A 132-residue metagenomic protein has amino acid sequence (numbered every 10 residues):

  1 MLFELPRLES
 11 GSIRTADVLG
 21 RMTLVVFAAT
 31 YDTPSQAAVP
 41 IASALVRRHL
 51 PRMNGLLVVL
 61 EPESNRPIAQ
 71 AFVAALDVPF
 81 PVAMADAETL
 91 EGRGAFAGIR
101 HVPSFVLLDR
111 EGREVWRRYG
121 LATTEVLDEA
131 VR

Functional and structural regions predicted by a protein language model:
M1-E4, W116-R117, R132: N-terminal targeting signals for export/organelle localization
L2-T23, P40-S43, R47, R93: A short beta-strand-turn-helix
F3, F27, F72, P79-F80: Conserved hydrophobic/aromatic "anchor" residues that stabilize well-ordered secondary structure elements
D17, L76-V78, A85-A130: Thiol/disulfide oxidoreductase modules built on the thioredoxin-like
R21-T23, F27-Y31, P62, H101: Short pre-active-site segment immediately N-terminal to redox-active cysteine/selenocysteine motifs in thiol-based
L24-V25, G55, F105: Hydrophobic beta-strand anchors of alpha/beta hydrolase catalytic cores
Y31, Q36-L76, D86-R93: Structural microenvironment flanking redox-active thiols in thiol-disulfide oxidoreductases
